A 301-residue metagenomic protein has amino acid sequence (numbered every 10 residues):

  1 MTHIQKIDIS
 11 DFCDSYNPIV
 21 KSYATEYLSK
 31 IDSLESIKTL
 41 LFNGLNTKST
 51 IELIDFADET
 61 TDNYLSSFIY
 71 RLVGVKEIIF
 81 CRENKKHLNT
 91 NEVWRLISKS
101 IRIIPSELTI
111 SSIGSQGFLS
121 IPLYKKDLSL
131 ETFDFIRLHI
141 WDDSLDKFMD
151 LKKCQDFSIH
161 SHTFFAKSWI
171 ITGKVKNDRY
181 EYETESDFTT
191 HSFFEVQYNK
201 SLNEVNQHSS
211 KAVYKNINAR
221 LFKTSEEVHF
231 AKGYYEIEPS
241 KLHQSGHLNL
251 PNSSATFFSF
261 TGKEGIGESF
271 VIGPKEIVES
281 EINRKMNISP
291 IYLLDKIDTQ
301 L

Functional and structural regions predicted by a protein language model:
M1-S29: Intrinsically disordered, low-structural-confidence terminal and linker regions
K6, F12, I272-L301: Extended, charged low-complexity segments that frequently continue into or abut oligomerization scaffolds
F56-H139: A short, N-terminal "cap"/entry segment at the start of jelly-roll beta-barrel domains of the cupin/DSBH fold
R102-I104, R137-H160, E183-T184, P239: Conserved short histidine dyad/triad with adjacent acidic residue
S161-N177, E181, S259: Short, conserved beta-strand element in jelly-roll/cupin
N177-D178, I237, H243-N249: Short beta-strand His + acidic residue motifs that chelate non-heme Fe in jelly-roll/DSBH and cupin folds
E181-P239: Short acidic-glycine-tyrosine-enriched beta hairpin
P251-E268: A short hydrophobic beta-strand segment most commonly corresponding to one strand of the jelly-roll/cupin
